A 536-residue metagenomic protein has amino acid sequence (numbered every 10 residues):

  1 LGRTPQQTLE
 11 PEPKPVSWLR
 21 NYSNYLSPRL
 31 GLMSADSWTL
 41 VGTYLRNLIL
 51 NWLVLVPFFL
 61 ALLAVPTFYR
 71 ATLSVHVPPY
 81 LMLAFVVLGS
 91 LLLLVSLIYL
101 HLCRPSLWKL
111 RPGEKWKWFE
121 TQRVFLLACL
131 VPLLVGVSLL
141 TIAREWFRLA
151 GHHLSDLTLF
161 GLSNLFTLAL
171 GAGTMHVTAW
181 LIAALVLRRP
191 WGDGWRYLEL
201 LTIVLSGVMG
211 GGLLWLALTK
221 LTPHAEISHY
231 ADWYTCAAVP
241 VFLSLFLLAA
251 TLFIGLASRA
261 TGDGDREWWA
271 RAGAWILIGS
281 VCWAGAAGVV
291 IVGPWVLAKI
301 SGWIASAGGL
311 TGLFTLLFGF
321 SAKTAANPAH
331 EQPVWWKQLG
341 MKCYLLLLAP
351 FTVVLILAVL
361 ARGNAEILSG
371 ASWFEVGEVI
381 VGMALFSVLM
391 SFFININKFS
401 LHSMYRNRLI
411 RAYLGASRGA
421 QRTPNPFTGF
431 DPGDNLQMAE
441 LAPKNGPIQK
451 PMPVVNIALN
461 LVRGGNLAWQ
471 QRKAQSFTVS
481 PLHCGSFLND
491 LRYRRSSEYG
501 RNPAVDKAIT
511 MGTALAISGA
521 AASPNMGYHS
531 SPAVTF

Functional and structural regions predicted by a protein language model:
L1-F536: Catalytic domains of lipid- and phosphate-ester/thioester hydrolases
